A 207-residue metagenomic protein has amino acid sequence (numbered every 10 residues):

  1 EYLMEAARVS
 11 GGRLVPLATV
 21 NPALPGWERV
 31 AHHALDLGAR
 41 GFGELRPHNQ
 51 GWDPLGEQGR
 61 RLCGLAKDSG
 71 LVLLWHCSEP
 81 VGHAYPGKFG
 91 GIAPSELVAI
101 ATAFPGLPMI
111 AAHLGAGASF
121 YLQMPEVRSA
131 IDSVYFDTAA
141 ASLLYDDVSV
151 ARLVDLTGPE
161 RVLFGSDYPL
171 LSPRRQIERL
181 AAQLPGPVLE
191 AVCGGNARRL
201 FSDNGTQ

Functional and structural regions predicted by a protein language model:
E1-V81, L144: Active-site gating/metal-coordination segments in enzymes
Y2-E5, R29, H33, R61 (+5 more regions): Alpha-helical elements of Rossmann-like donor-binding domains used by nucleotide-donor carbohydrate transfer enzymes
L3, A7, A34, F42 (+6 more regions): Conserved, mostly hydrophobic/aromatic
A6-V9, E126-S129, L156, Q183-L184: Short, conserved catalytic or adaptor-binding loops enriched in Gly and charged residues
V20-A23, G117, P169-L170: Short glycine-enriched loops at secondary-structure junctions
R40-G41, L55-L163: Catalytic pocket-lining loop regions of alpha/beta-barrel enzymes, especially the amidohydrolase/enolase/GH5 lineages
L156-L163, L170-Q207: Mid-to-C-terminal alpha-helical segments outside catalytic/metal-binding sites
